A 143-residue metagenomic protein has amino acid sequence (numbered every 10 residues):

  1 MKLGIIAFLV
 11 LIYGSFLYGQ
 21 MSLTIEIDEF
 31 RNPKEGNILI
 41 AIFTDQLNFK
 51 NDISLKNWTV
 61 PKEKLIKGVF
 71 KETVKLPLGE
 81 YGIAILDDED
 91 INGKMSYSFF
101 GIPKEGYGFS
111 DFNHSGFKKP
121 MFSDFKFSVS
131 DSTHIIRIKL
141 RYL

Functional and structural regions predicted by a protein language model:
M1-L23: Bacterial Sec-dependent N-terminal signal peptides
G19-Q46, S54, M95-L143: Primarily secretory-pathway and cell-envelope proteins
S54-K64: Solvent-exposed serine/threonine-rich low-complexity stretches and specific carbohydrate-binding patches
K62-G68, V129-S130: Short proline/glycine- and polar residue-rich coil/turn motifs
F70-L76: Exposed aromatic-hydrophobic patches
G79-I85: A short tyrosine-centered beta-strand micro-motif
D87-E89, Y142: Surface-exposed loop/turn motifs at beta-strand-loop junctions within extracellular Ig-like and Fibronectin type III
N92: Acidic carboxylate motifs that coordinate Ca2+ or other divalent cations, activating on Asp/Glu
